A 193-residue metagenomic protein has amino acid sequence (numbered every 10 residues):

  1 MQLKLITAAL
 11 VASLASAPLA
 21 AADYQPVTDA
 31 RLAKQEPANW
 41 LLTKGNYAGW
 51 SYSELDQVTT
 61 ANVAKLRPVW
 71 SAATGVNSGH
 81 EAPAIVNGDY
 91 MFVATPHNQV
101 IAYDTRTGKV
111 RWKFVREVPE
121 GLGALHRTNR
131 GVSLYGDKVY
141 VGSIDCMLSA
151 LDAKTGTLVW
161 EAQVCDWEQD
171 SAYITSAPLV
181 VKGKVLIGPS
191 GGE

Functional and structural regions predicted by a protein language model:
T7-A17: Bacterial N-terminal signal peptides
A22-T74, K109-G121, T157-D166: Aromatic (tryptophan-biased) beta-strands that constitute blades/sheets of beta-rich domains
P37-A38, G88-Y90, G136-D137, K182-K184: Short coil/turn segments that connect the beta-strands within blades of beta-propeller domains
A72-I85, K113-Y135, E161-A177, G191-E193: Extracytoplasmic beta-rich repeat domains
Y90-A94, V139-V141, L186-G188: Conserved beta-propeller blade signature
D104-T107, D152-T155: Short loop/turn segments that connect beta-strands within beta-propeller blades
